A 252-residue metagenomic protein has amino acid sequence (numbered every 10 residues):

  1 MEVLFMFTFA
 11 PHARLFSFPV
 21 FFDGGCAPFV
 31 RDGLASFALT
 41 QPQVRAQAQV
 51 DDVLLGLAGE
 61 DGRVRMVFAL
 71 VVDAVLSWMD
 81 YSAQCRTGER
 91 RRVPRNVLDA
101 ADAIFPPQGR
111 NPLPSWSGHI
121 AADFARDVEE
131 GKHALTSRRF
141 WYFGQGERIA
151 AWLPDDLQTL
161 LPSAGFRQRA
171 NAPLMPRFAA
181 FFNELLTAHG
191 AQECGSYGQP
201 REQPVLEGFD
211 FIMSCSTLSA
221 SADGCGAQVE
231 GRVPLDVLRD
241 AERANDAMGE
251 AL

Functional and structural regions predicted by a protein language model:
V3-A13, W78-L252: Contiguous surface segments at macromolecular interaction interfaces
V3-G62: Short N-terminal edge-element motif at the start of the domain
P19, V71, F143: Residues in well-ordered beta-strands of folded domains
F22-C26, E60, D73-W78, R148: Short loop/turn segments at secondary-structure transitions that flank enzyme active sites
R63-R65, M79-D80: Short active-site-adjacent helix-start/loop capping segments
R65-V75: Short beta-strand-centered aromatic/proline hotspots
